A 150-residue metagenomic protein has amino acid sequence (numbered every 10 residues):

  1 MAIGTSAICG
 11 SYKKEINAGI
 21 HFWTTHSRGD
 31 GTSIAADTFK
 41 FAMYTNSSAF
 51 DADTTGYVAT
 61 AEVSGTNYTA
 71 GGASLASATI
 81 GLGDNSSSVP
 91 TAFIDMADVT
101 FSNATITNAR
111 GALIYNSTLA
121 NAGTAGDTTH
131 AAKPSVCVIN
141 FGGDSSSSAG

Functional and structural regions predicted by a protein language model:
M1-R110, S117-G150: Small cysteine-rich, disulfide-bonded extracellular modules of the LU/uPAR three-finger superfamily and closely related
